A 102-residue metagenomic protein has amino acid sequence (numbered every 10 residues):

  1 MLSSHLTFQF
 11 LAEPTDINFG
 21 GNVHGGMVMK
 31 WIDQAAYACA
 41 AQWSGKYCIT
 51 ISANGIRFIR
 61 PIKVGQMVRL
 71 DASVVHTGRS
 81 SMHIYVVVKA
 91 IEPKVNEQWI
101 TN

Functional and structural regions predicted by a protein language model:
M1-T50: Hot-dog-fold acyl-thioester-processing enzymes
L6, K63-V64, V75-N102: HotDog/MaoC-like acyl-thioester-processing domains
F8, I51, L70-D71, I84-V86: Hydrophobic residues positioned within well-ordered beta-strands of beta-sheet architectures
E13-T15, P61, I91: Generic structural motif
M27-W31, I51, R69-L70, V75 (+1 more regions): Short, low-complexity, polar/charged sequence segments that are solvent-exposed and flexible
I32, F58, Q98-N102: A short, terminal or domain-edge coil/loop segment
W43, C48-I49, A53, V87-V88 (+1 more regions): Short, intrinsically disordered/low-complexity patches at protein termini and at juxtamembrane boundaries
S52-M67, S73-R79: Active-site beta-strand->loop segment that positions catalytic residues and contacts the acyl thioester
